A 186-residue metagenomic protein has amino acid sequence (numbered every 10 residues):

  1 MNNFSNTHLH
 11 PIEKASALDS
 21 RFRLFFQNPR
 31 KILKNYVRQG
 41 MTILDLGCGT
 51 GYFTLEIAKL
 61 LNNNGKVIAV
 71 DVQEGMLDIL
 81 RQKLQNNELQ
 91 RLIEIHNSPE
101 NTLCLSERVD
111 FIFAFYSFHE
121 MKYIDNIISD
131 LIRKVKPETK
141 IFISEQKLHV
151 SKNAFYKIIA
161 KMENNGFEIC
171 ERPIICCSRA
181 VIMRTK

Functional and structural regions predicted by a protein language model:
T7-F26: Class I SAM-dependent methyltransferase Rossmann-like catalytic core, especially the SAM/SAH-binding loop
R23-M41: Conserved alpha-helix/loop element of class I SAM-dependent methyltransferases that forms part of the SAM/SAH-binding
L44, T50-T102: Class I SAM-dependent methyltransferase SAM/SAH-binding core
N101-I112: A short acidic, Gly/Pro-enriched loop at the edge of an enzyme's catalytic core that lines a small-molecule cofactor
D110-Y123: A short SAM/SAH-binding and catalytic strip from SAM-dependent methyltransferases
D125-P137: A short glycine-rich, Lys/Arg-flanked "PGG" loop and its adjoining helix->strand segment in the class I
E138-E145: Conserved beta-strand signature within the Rossmann-like core of class I S-adenosyl-L-methionine
N165, I174-K186: Core SAM-dependent methyltransferase catalytic element
